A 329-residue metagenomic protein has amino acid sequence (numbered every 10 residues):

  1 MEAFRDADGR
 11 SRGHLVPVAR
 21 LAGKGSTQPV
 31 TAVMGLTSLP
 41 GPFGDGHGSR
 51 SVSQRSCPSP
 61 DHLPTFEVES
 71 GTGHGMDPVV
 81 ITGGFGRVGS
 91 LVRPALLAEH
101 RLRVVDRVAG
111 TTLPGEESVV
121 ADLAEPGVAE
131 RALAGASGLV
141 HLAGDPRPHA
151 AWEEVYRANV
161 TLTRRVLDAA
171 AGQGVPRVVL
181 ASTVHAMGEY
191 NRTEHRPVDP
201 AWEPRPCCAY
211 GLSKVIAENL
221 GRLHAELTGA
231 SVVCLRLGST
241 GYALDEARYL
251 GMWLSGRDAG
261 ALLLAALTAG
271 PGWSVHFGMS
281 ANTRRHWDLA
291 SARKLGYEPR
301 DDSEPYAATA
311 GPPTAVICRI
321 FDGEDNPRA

Functional and structural regions predicted by a protein language model:
V79-A98: N-terminal Rossmann NAD(P)H-binding glycine-rich loop of SDR-like oxidoreductase domains
T82, V105, L139-A143, V178-V184 (+1 more regions): SDR active-site strand-loop-helix element
A121-A158: NAD(P)H-binding glycine-rich loop region in Rossmannoid oxidoreductase-like domains and their noncatalytic homologs
A124, E154-R165, L212-V215, L254: Glycine-rich NAD(P)-binding loop of the Rossmann-fold in SDR/ketoreductase-type enzymes
R157, T193-V232: Catalytic helix-loop patch of NAD(P)-dependent Rossmann-fold dehydrogenases
R165-R205: Conserved Rossmann-fold NAD(P)-dependent oxidoreductase catalytic core, especially the SDR/UDP-sugar
E226, L237-A243, W253-S274, A281: Alpha-helical substrate-binding/gating segment
V275-H276, A281-P299, T309-A329: Conserved C-terminal active-site "lid" loop/helix of NAD(P)H-dependent oxidoreductases that clamps the redox cofactor
